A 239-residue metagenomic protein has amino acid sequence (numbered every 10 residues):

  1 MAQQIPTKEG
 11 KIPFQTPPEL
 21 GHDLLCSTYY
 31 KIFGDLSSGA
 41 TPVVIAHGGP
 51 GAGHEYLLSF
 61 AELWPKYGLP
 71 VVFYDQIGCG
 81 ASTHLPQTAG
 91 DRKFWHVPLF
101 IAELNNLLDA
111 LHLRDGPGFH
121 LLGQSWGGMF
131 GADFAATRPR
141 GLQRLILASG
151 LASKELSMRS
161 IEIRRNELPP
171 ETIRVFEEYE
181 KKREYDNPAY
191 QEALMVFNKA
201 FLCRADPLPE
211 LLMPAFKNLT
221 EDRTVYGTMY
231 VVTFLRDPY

Functional and structural regions predicted by a protein language model:
A2-S27: N-terminal cap/lid segment of alpha/beta-hydrolase-fold proteins
K8, G39, G68, D115-G118 (+1 more regions): Short loop/turn motifs at secondary-structure junctions
L20-K93, L107-L108: Conserved HGGG/HGGXW glycine-rich cap/lid loop of the alpha/beta-hydrolase fold
L57-L58, T83-Q87, L156-I161, P209-E210: Short aromatic-enriched loop/helix-cap "lid" or pocket-rim segments at secondary-structure transitions that line
Q76-W126, T137: Active-site loop/oxyanion-hole signature of alpha/beta-hydrolase fold enzymes
G78, L151-K154, R204: Short "lid" loop at the C-terminus of a central beta-strand within the Rossmann-like core of SAM-dependent
R114-S160: Conserved hydrolase catalytic core segment
N166, E171-Y239: Alpha/beta-hydrolase
